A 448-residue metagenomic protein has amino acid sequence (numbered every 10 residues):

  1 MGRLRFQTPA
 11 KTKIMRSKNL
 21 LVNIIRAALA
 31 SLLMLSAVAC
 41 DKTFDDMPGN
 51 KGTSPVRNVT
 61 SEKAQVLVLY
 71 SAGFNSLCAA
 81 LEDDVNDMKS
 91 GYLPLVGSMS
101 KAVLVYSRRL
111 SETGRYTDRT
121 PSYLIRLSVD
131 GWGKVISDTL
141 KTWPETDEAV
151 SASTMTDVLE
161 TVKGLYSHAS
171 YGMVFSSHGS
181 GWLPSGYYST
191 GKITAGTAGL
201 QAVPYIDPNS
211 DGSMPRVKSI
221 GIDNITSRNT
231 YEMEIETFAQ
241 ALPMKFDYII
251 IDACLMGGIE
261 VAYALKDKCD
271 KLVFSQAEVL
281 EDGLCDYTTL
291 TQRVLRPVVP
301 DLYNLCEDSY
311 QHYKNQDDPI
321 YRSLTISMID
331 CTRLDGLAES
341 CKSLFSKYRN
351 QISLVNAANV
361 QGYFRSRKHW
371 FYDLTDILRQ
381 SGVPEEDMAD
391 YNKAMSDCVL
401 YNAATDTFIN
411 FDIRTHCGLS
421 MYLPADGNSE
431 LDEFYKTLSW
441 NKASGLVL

Functional and structural regions predicted by a protein language model:
M1-V38: Sec-dependent bacterial lipoprotein signal peptides
R16-N19, L33-E62, L423: Bacterial Sec-dependent N-terminal signal peptides
K63-V66, V96-V103, Y166-G172, P243-Y248 (+1 more regions): Loop/turn elements at helix/coil->beta-strand transitions in domains of secreted/extracellular proteins
G73-S76, R108-E112, T146-D147, S177-L183 (+4 more regions): Solvent-exposed loop/turn segments at secondary-structure junctions within structured extracellular/periplasmic domains
L77-E112: N-terminal carbohydrate-binding/catalytic regions of secreted carbohydrate-active enzymes
S107-T142, S170, V174-I225: Surface-exposed loop and adjacent secondary-structure segments within mature catalytic domains
V129-G164: Functional beta-strand-loop-alpha-helix junction segments that form "active/interaction loops" within catalytic
A198-L448: Terminal, contiguous helix-loop blocks that mediate binding/assembly
